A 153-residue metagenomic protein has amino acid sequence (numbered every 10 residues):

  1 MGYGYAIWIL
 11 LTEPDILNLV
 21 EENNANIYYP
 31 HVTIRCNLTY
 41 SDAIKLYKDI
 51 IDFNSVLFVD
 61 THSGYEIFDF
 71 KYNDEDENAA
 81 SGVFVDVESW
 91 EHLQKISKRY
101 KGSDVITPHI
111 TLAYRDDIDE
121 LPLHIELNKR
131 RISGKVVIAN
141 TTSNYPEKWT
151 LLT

Functional and structural regions predicted by a protein language model:
M1-T153: Histidine-dependent nucleotide/RNA phosphoesterase domain, centered on the 2H-phosphoesterase fold with its duplicated
